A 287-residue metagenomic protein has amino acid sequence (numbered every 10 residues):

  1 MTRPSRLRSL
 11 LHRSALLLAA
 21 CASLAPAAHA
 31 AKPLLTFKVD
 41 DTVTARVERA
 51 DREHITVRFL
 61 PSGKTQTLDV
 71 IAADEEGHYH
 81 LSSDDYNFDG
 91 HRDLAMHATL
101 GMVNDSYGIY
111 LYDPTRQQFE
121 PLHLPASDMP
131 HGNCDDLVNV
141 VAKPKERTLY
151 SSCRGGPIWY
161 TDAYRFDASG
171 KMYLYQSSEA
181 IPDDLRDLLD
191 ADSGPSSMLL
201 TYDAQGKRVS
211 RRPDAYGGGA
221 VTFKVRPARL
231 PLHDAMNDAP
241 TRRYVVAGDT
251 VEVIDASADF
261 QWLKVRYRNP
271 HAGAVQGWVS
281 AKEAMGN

Functional and structural regions predicted by a protein language model:
R13-A25: Bacterial N-terminal signal peptides
A30-Y79: Terminal domain-start segments
D85-N87, P114: Calcium-coordinating acidic loop motifs
N87-A98, E146-S151: Acidic/hydrophobic-patterned starts of short beta strands in beta-sheet-rich repeat architectures
V103-I109, I158-A163: Structural motif
Q118-A215: Short aromatic loop motif centered on NTY/YTY
L188-P231, D238, Y244-A247, I254-D259 (+1 more regions): SH3-family beta-barrel domains
G248, L263-R268: SH3/SH3-like beta-barrel fold
